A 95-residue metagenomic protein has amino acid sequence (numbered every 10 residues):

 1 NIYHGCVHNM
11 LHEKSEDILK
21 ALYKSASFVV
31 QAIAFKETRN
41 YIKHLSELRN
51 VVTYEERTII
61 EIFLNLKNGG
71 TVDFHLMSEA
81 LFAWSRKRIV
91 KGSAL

Functional and structural regions predicted by a protein language model:
N1-L95: Conserved nucleotidyltransferase catalytic core and NTase-mimicking acidic/glycine-rich helix/loop elements in nucleic
